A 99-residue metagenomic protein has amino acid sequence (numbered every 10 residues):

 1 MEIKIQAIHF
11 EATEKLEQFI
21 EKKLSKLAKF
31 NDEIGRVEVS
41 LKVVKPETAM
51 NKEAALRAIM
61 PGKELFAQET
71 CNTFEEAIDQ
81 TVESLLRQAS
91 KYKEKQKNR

Functional and structural regions predicted by a protein language model:
M1-R99: N-terminal, polar/charged subdomain of small-to-medium soluble alpha/beta proteins
